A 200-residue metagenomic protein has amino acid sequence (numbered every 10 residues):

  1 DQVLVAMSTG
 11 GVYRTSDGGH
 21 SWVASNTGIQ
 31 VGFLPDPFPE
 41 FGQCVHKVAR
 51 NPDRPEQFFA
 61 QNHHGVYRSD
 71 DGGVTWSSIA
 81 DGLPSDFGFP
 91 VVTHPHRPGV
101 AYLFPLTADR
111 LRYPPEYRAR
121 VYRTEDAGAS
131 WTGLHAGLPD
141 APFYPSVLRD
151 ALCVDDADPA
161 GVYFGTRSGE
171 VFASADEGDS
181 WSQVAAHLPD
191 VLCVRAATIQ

Functional and structural regions predicted by a protein language model:
D1-Q200: Extracellular glycan-interacting surfaces
